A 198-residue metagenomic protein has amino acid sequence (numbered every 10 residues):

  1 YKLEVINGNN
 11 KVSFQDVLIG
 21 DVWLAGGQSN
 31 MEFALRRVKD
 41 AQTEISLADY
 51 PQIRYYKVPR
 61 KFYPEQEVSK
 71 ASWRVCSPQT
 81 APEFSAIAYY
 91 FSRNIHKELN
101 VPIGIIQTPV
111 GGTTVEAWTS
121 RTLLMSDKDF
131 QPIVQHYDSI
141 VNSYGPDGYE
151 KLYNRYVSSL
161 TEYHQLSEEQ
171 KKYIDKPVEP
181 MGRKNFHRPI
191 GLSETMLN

Functional and structural regions predicted by a protein language model:
Y1-N198: Cell-envelope and extracellular/periplasmic
